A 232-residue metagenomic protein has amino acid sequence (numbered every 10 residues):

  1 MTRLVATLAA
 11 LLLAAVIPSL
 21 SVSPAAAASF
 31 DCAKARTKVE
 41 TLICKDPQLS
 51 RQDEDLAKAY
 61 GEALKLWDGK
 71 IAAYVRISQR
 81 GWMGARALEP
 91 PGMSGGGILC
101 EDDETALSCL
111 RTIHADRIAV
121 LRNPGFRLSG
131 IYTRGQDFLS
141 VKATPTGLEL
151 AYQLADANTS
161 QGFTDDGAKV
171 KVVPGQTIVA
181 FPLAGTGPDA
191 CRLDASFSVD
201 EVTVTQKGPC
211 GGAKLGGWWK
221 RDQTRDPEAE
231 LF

Functional and structural regions predicted by a protein language model:
T7-S21: Bacterial N-terminal signal peptides
P24-S29: Boundary at the C-terminal end of the N-terminal hydrophobic targeting segment
D31, V39, I43-V75: Amphipathic, heptad-repeat alpha-helical segments
A73-S94: Histidine-centered, metal-coordinating catalytic motifs and their short helical/loop contexts
A106-G125: Short, structured interface segments
P124-S140, G217-W219, Q223-L231: Tryptophan-anchored aromatic micro-motifs
D137-Q176: N-terminal glycine/threonine-rich, aromatic-flanked beta-hairpin/loop signature
T164-G175, T205-F232: Edge beta-strand at a domain terminus
